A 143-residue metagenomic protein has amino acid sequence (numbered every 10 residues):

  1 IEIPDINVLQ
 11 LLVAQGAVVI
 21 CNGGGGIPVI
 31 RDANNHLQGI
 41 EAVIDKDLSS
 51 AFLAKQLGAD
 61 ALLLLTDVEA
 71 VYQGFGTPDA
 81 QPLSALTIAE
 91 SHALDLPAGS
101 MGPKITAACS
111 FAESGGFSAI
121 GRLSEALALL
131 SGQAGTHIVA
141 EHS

Functional and structural regions predicted by a protein language model:
I1-S143: C-terminal catalytic "cap/lid" subdomain
